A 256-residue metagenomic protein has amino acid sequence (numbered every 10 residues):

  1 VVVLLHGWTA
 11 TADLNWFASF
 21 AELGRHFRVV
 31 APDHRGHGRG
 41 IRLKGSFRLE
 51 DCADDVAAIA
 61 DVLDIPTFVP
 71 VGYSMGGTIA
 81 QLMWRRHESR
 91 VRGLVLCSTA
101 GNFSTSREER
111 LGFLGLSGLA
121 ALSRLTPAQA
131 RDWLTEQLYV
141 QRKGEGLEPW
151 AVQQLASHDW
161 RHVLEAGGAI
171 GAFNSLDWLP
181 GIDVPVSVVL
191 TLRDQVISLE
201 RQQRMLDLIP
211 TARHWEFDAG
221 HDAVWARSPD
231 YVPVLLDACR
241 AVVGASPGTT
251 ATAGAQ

Functional and structural regions predicted by a protein language model:
V1-R39: Conserved HGGG/HGGXW glycine-rich cap/lid loop of the alpha/beta-hydrolase fold
E50-F68: Conserved acidic catalytic loop of the alpha/beta-hydrolase fold
G72, G76, A80: Gly/Ala-rich beta-loop-alpha elbow adjacent to hydrolase catalytic centers
R85, R92-L122: Flexible "cap/lid" loop of the alpha/beta hydrolase fold
T105-R110, R124-G181: Conserved alpha/beta-hydrolase catalytic His-Asp/Glu region
S175, V184, S198-L206: Short alpha-helix in the alpha/beta-hydrolase fold that links the catalytic acid
I182, V188-L190, D194: Short beta-strand/loop motif that positions the catalytic acidic residue of the alpha/beta-hydrolase fold
A212-Q256: Catalytic active-site module of serine/aspartate enzymes centered on a nucleophile-bearing elbow/loop
